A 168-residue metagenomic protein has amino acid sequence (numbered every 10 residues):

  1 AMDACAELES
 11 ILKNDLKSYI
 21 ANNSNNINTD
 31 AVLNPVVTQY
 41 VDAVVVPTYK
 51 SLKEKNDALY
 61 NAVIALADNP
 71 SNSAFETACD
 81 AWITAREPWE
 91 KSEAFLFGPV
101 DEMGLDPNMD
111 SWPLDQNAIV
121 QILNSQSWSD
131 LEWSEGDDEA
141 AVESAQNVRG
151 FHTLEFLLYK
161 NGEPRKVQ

Functional and structural regions predicted by a protein language model:
S10-N26: Post-signal peptide N-terminal segment of mature Sec-exported envelope proteins
N23-Q168: Mature extracytoplasmic or organellar-lumen-exposed domains after removal of signal/transit peptides
